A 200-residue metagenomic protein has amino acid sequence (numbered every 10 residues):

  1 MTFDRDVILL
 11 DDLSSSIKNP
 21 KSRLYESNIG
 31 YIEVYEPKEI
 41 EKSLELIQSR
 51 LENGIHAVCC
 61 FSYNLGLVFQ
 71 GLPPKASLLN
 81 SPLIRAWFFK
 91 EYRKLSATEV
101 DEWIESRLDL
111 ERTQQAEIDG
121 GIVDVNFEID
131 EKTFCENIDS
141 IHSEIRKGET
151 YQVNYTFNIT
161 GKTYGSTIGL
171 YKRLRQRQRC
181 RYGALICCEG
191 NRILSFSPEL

Functional and structural regions predicted by a protein language model:
M1-L200: Extended alpha-helical targeting/anchoring segments, especially N-terminal organellar/secretory targeting helices
